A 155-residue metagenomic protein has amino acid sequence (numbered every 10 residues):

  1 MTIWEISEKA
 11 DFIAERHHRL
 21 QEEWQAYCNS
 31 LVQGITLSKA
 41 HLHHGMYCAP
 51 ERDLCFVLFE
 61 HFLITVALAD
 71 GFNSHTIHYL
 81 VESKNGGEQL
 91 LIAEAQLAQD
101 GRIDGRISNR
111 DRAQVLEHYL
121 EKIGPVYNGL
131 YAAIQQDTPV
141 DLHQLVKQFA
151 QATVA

Functional and structural regions predicted by a protein language model:
M1-P50: Charge-rich, low-complexity N-terminal segments
W4, R16-R19, G71, D111 (+2 more regions): Alpha-helical protein-protein interaction elements
R19-E22, V57, S74, Q114 (+2 more regions): Alpha-helical structural elements
V32, T36-K39, S83, Q151-A155: Charge-rich, low-complexity terminal tails
H41-I92: Amphipathic, interaction-prone secondary-structure segments
G87, L91-A155: Ampiphathic alpha-helical segments that act as solvent-exposed interaction surfaces
